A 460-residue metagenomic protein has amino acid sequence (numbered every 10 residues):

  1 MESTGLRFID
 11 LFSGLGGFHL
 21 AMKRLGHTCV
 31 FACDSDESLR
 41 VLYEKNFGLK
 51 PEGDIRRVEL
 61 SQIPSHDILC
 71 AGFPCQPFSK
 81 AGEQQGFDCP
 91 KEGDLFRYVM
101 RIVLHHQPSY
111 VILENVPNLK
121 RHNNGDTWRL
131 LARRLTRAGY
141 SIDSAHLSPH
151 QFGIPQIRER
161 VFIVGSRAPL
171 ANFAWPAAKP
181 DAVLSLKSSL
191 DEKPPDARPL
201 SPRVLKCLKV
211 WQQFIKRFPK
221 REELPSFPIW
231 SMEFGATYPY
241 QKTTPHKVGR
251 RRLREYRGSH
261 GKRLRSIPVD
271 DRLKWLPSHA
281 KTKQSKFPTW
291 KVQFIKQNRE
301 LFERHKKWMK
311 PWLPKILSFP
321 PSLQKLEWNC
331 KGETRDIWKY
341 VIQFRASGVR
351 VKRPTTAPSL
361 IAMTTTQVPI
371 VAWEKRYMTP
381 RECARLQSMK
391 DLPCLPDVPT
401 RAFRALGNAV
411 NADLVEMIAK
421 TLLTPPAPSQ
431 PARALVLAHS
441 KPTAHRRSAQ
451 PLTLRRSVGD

Functional and structural regions predicted by a protein language model:
S3-R7: Extreme N-terminal starter segment of soluble prokaryotic enzymes
F8-F18, M22, I55, P64-E83 (+5 more regions): Conserved proline-anchored active-site loop of SAM-dependent methyltransferases that bridges a beta-strand
T28-F31: Short beta-strand element of Class I
C33-D36, E114-N115: Conserved acidic E/D residue at the C-terminus of a beta-strand in Rossmann-like folds
E37-V41: Short alpha-helix immediately C-terminal to the canonical SAM-binding loop
G48-I55: Conserved SAM-binding strand-loop segment of SAM-dependent methyltransferases
V58-H66, K80-V341: Class I S-adenosyl-L-methionine
W230-D460: C-terminal target-recognition/interaction regions appended to catalytic cores
